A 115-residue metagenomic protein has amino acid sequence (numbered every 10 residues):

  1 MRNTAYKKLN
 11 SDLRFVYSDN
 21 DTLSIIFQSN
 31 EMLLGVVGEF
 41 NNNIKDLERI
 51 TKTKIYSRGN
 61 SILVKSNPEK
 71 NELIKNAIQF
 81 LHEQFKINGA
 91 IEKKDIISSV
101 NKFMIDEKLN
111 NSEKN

Functional and structural regions predicted by a protein language model:
M1-S18: Acidic, low-complexity intrinsically disordered tails
S11, S18-N20, L47, S112: Intrinsic disorder/low-complexity signal
F15, T51-Y56: Short, flexible, solvent-exposed loop/turn segments with mixed acidic/basic and small polar residues
F15-G35: Short glycine-/aliphatic-rich beta-strand segments at the starts of folded cytosolic domains
N30, N41, N67-E69: Short, surface-exposed acidic/glycine-rich loop or hinge patches that mediate macromolecular interfaces
M32-T51: Short amphipathic alpha-helix segments
Y56-N115: Interdomain "pre-motor" coupling segment immediately N-terminal to P-loop NTPase/helicase cores
